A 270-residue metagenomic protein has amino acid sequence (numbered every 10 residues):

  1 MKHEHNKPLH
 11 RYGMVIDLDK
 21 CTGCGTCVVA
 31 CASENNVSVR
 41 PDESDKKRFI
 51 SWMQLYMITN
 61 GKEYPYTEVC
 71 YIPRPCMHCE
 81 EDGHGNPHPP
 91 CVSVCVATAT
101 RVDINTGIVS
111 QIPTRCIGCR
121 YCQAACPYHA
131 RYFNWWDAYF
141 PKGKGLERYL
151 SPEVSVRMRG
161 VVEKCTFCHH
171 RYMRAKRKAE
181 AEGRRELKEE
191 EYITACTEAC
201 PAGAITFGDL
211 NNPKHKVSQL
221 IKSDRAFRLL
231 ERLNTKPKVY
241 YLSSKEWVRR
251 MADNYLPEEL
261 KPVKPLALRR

Functional and structural regions predicted by a protein language model:
M1-R270: Non-ligating segments of multi-cofactor redox enzymes
